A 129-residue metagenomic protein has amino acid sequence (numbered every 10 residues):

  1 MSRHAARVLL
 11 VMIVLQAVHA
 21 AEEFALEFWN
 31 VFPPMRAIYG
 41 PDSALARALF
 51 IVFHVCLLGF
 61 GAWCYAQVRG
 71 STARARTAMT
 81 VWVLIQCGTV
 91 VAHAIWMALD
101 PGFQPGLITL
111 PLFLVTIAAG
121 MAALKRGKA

Functional and structural regions predicted by a protein language model:
V11-F32: Transmembrane alpha-helix/helix-exit interface in multi-pass inner-membrane proteins
R36-A37, A98-F113: Non-cytosolic membrane-interface motifs at loop->transmembrane helix junctions
A37-L49: Short aromatic-rich membrane-water interface segments that cap or initiate transmembrane helices in multi-pass membrane
F50-W63, F113-L114: Core segments of transmembrane alpha-helices that mediate helix-helix packing or line hydrophobic substrate/ligand
G59-T77: Juxtamembrane helix-break-helix junctions at the cytosolic face of small multi-pass alpha-helical membrane proteins
A66-R69, V91-D100: Juxtamembrane "helix-exit" motif on the non-cytosolic side of transmembrane helices
R76-A94, P111-A119: Hydrophobic alpha-helical membrane segments
V115-A129: Membrane-water interface at the C-terminal end of transmembrane alpha helices
